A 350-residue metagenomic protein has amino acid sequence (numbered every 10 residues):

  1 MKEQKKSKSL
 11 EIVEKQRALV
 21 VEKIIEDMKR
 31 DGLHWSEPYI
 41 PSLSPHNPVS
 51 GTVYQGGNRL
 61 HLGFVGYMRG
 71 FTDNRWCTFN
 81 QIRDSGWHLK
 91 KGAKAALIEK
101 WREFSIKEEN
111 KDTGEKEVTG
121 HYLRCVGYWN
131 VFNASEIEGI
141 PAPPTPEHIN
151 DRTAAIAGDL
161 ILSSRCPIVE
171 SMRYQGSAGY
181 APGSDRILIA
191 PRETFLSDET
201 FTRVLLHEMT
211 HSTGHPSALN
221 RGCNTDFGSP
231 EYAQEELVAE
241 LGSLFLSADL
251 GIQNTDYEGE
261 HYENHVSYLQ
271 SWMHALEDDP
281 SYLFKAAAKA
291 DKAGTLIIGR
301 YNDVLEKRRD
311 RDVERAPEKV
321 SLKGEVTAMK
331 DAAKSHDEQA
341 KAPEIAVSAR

Functional and structural regions predicted by a protein language model:
M1-V326, K330, P343-A349: N-terminal accessory/interface modules of nucleic-acid-binding and processing proteins
H336-Q339: Low-complexity, intrinsically disordered or signal/transmembrane-proximal segments
